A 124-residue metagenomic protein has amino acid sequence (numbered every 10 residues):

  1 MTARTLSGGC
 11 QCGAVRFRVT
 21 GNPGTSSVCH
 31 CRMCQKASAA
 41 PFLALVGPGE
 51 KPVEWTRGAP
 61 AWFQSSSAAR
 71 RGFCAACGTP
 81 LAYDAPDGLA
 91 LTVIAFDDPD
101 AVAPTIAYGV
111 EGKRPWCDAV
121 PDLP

Functional and structural regions predicted by a protein language model:
M1-P124: A short Gly-Trp-Pro
